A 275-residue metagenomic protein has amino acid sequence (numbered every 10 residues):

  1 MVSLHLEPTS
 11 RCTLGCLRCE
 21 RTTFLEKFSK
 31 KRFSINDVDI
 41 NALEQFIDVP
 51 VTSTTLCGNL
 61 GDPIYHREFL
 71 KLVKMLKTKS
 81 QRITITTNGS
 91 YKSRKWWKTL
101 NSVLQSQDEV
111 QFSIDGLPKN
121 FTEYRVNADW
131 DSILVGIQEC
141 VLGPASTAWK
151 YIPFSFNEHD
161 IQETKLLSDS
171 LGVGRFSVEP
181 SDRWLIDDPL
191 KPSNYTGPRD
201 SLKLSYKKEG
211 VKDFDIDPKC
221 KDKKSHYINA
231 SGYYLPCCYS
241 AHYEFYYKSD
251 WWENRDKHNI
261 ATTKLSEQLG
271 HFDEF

Functional and structural regions predicted by a protein language model:
M1-E109, T122-D131, V135-G136, L142 (+2 more regions): Conserved alpha-helical substructure of the radical SAM core
V2-H5, S181-F275: Accessory C-terminal segments flanking Radical SAM cores
N59-G61, N88-S90, D115-L117, I152-F154 (+1 more regions): Active-site beta-loop-alpha junctions enriched in small/polar residues
L72, L76, E158-S177: Short, electropositive alpha-helical surface patch
I83, I137-D160, T164, S181-R183: Conserved strand-turn element in the central/C-terminal portion of the radical SAM core barrel that lines
T84-T86, Q111, A148, S177 (+1 more regions): Structural detector of well-ordered beta-strand residues that form the stable sheet scaffold of enzyme domains
Q105-P118, R175-R183: Non-cysteine beta-strand/loop elements that form the S-adenosyl-L-methionine
